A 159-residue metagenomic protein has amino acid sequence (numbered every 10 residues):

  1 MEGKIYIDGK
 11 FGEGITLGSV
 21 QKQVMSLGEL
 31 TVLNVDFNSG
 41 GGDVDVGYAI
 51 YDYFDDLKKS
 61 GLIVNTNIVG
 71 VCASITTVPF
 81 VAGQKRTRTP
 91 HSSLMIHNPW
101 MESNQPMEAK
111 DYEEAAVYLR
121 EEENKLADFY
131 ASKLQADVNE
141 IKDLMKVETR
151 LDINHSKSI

Functional and structural regions predicted by a protein language model:
M1-I159: Terminal-region recognition feature
